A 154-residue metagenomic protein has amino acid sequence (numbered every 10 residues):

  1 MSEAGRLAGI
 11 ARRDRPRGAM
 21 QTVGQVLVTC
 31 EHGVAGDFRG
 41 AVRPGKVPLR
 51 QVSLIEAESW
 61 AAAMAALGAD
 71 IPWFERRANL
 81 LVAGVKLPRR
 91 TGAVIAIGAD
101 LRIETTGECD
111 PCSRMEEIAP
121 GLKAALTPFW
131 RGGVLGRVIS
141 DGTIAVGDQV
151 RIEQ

Functional and structural regions predicted by a protein language model:
M1-Q154: Metal-cofactor-dependent catalytic cores
